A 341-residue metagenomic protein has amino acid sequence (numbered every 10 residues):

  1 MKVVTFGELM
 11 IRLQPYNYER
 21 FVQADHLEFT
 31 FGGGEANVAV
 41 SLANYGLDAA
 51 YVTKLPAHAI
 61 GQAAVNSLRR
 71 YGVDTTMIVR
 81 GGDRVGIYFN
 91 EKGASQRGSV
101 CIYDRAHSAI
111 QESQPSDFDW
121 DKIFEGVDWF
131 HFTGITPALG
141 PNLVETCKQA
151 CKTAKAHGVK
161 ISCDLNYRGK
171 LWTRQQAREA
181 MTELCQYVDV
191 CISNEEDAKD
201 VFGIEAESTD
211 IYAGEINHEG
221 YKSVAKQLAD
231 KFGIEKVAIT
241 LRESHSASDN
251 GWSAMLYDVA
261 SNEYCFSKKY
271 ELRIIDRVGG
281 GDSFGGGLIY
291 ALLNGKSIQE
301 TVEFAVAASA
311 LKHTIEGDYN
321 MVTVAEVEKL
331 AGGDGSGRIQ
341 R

Functional and structural regions predicted by a protein language model:
M1-R20: Positively charged, low-complexity intrinsically disordered leader regions
L9-P15, N37-N44: Beta-barrel outer-membrane channel/assembly domains of diderm bacteria
R20-V38: Short catalytic helix/loop segments, enriched in acidic residues and glycine and frequently bearing histidine
T30, V38-D48, A291-N294: Alpha-helix C-terminal capping segments
D48-P137, V327-R341: Conserved N-terminal subdomain of the carbohydrate kinase-like
K155-K160, F232-E235: A short helix->loop->beta-strand "cap" motif at the edges of active sites that frequently abuts
L171-A260: Conserved phosphate/ATP/ADP-binding segment of small-molecule kinases
Y264-D334: Conserved post-catalytic alpha-helical subdomain immediately downstream of the catalytic base and nucleotide-binding
